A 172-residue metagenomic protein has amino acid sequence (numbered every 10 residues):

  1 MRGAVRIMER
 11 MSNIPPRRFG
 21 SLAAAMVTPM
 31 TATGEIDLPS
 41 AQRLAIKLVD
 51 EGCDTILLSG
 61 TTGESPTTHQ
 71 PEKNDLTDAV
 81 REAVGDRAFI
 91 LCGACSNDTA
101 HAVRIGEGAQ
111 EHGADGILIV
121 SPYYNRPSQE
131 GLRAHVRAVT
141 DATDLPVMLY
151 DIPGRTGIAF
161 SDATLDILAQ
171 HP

Functional and structural regions predicted by a protein language model:
R6-I7: Short, positively charged and aromatic/hydrophobic N-terminal segments
R10-A24, P29-A159, L165-I167: Active-site beta->alpha loop and helix N-cap motifs at the rims of alpha/beta catalytic domains
L168-P172: Short, intrinsically disordered, charge-balanced linker/junction segments flanking boundaries in proteins
